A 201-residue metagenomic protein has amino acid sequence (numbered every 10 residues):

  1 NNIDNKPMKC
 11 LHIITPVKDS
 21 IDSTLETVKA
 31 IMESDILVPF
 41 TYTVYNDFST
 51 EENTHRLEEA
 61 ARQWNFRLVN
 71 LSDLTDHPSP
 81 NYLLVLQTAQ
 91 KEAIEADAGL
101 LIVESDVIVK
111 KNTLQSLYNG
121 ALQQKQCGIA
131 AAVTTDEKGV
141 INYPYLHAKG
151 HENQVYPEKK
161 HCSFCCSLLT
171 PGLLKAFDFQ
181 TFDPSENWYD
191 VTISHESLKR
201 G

Functional and structural regions predicted by a protein language model:
N1-A30: N-proximal low-complexity "stem/linker" segments adjacent to membrane-targeting elements
C10-H12, T41, T192: Cell-envelope/extracellular polymer assembly enzymes that use nucleotide-activated donors
K29-F40: Short, acidic, metal-binding catalytic loop of nucleotide-sugar glycosyltransferases
Y45-L57: A conserved acidic beta->alpha catalytic loop
Q63-A96: Active-site-proximal specificity loops/subdomain of glycosyltransferases
D97-I108: Short beta-strand-to-loop acidic/aromatic patch adjacent to the donor-nucleotide binding site
K110-T181: Conserved catalytic core of nucleotide-sugar-dependent glycosyltransferases
S185-T192: Acidic donor-binding loop at a coil-to-helix junction in glycosyltransferase catalytic cores that engages
